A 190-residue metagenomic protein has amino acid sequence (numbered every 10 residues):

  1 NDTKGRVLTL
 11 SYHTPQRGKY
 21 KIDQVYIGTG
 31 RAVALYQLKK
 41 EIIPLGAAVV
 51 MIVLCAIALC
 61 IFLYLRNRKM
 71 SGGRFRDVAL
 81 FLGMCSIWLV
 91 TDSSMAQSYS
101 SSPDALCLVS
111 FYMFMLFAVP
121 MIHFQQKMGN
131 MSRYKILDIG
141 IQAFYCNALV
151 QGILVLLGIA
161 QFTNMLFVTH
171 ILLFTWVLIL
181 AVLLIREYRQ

Functional and structural regions predicted by a protein language model:
N1-L63: Extracytoplasmic
A48-Q190: Juxtamembrane segments at transmembrane-helix boundaries in multi-pass signal-transduction membrane proteins
